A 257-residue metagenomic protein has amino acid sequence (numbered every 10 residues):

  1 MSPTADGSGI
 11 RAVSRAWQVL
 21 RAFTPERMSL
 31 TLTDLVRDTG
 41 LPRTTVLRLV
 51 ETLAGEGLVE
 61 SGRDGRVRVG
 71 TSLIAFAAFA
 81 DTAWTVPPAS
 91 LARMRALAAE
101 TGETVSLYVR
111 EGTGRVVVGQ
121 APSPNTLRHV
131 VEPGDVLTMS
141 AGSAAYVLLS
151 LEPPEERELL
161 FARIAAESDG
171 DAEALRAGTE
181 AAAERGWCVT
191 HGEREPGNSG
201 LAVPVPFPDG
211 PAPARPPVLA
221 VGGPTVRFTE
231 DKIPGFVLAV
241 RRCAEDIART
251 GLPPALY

Functional and structural regions predicted by a protein language model:
M1-A83, R215, E245-T250: N-terminal helix-turn-helix
G9-V13, G70, A83, P87 (+5 more regions): Short, structured helix-loop boundary elements
A22, A89-E100, A181, R185 (+2 more regions): Amphipathic alpha-helical regulatory segments at dimerization interfaces that relay allosteric signals between sensory
V59-E60, L107-Y108, V205: A structural signal for short hydrophobic beta-strand segments in well-ordered beta-sheet cores
G65-R163: Amphipathic alpha-helical effector-binding/dimerization core of metabolite-sensing transcriptional regulators
S168-D246: Extended hydrophobic
G251-Y257: Short alpha-helical interdomain "coupling" segment at the junction between an upstream regulatory sensor module
